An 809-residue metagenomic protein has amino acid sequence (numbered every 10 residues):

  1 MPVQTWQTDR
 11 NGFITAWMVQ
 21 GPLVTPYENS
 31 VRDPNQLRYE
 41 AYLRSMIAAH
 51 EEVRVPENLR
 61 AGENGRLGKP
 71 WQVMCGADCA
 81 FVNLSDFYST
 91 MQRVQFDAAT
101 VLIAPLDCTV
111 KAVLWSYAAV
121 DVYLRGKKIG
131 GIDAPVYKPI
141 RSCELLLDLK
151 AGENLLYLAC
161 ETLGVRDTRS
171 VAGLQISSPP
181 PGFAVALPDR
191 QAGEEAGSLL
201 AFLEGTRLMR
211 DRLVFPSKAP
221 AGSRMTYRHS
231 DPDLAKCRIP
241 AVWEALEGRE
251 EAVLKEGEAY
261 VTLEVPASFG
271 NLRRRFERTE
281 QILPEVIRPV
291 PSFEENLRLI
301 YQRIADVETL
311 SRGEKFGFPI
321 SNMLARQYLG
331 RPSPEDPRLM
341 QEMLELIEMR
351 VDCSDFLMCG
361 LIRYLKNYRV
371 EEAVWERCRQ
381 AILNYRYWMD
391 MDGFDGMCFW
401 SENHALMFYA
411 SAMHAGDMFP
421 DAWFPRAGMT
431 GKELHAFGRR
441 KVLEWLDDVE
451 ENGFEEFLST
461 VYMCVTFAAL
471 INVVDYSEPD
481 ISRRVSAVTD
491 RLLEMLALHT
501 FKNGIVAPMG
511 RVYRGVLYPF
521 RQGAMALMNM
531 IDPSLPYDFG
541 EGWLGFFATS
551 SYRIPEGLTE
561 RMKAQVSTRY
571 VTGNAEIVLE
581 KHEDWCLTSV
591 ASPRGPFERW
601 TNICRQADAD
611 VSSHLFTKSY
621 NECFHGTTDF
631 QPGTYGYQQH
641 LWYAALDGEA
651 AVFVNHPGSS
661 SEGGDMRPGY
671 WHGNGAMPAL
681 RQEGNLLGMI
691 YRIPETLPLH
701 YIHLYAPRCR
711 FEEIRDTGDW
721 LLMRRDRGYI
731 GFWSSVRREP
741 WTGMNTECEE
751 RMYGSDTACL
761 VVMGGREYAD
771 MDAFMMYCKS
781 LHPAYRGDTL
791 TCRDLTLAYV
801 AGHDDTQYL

Functional and structural regions predicted by a protein language model:
M1-D78, Y157-L199: Accessory carbohydrate-binding/adhesion or oligomerization-edge regions at the termini of glycan-active proteins
S85-Q95, D133-Y137: Extracellular beta-rich ligand/substrate-recognition surface
V94, A98-V110, L146-A151, V253 (+1 more regions): Extracellular and analogous surface-interaction loops
A104, T109-V122, L156: Aromatic-lined ligand-binding clefts that engage carbohydrates, nucleic acids, or primary amines
D121-G173: Beta-strand-rich ligand-recognition modules
A196-N403, E433-V442, S534-L809: Ser/Thr/Asn(+Pro)-rich, low-complexity disordered segments
F399-D447, N452: Active-site cradle of extracellular carbohydrate-active enzymes
I471, P479, R483-S550: Extended amphipathic alpha-helical segments with heptad-repeat/coiled-coil character used for oligomerization, fusion
